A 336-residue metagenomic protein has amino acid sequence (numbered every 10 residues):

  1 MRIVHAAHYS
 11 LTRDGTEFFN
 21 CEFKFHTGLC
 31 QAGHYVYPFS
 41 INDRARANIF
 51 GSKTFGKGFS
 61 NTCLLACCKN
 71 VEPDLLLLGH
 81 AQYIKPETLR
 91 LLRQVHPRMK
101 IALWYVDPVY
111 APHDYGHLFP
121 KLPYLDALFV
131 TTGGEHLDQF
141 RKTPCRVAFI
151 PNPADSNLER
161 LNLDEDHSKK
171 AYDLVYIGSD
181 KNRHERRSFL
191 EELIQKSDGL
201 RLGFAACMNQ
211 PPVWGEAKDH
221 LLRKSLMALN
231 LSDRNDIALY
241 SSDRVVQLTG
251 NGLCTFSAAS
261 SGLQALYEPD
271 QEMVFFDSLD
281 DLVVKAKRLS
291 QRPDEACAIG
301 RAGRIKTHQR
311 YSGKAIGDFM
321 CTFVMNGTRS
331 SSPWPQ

Functional and structural regions predicted by a protein language model:
M1-G51, V71, H80-E87, F119 (+3 more regions): Nucleotide-sugar donor-binding catalytic core of glycosyltransferases
A32, Q291-V324: A charged, aromatic-enriched C-terminal amphipathic alpha-helix characteristic of glycosyltransferases across folds
F50-K69, I84: Glycine-rich, highly charged phosphate/nucleotide-binding loops
C63, T88, H113, H117 (+2 more regions): Short acidic active-site motifs
L65-L76, K85-I101, R141-T143: Glycosyltransferases and closely related glycan-assembly transferases that use nucleotide-activated donors
C68-K69, L92-R93, L122, L222 (+1 more regions): Short hydrophobic patches on amphipathic alpha-helices that form coiled-coil/helix-mediated interaction surfaces
M99-D114: A short, histidine- and acid-enriched strand-loop-helix "catalytic/donor-clamping" loop that lines the nucleotide-sugar
M273-L279, R288-P293: Conserved acidic donor-binding segment of nucleotide-sugar-dependent glycosyltransferases
